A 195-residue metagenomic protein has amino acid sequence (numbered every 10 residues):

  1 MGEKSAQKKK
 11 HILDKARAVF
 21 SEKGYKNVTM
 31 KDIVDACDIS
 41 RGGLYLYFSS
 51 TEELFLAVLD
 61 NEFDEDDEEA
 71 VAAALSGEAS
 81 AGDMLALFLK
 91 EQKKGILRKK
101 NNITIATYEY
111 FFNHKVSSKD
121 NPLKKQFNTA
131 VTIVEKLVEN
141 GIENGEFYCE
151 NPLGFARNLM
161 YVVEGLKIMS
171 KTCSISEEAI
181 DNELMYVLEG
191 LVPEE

Functional and structural regions predicted by a protein language model:
M1-Q7: N-terminal intrinsically disordered/low-complexity leader segments
S5, L13, L59, F63 (+2 more regions): Amphipathic, non-transmembrane alpha-helical scaffold segments
H11, K15, V19-E53, A57-V58: Helix-turn-helix
A57, N61, V71-K99, F155-L159 (+1 more regions): Hydrophobic alpha-helical connector segments
E68, A72, V116-E143, L153 (+1 more regions): Amphipathic alpha-helical packing segments from all-alpha helical-bundle domains
D83, I96-S118: Amphipathic alpha-helical segments used for helix-helix packing
L87-K94, T132-E143, V162, I168 (+1 more regions): C-terminal peripheral helix-coil segments that are non-catalytic and often amphipathic
